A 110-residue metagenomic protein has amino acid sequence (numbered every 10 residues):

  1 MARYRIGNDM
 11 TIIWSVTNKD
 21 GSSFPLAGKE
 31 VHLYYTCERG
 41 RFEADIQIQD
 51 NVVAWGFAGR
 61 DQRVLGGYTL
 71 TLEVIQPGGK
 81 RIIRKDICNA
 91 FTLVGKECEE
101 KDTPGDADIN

Functional and structural regions predicted by a protein language model:
M1-D102: N-terminal assembly/attachment segments of tailed bacteriophage virion structural proteins
E100-N110: Compositionally biased low-complexity segments at domain edges in trafficked proteins and select soluble regulators
